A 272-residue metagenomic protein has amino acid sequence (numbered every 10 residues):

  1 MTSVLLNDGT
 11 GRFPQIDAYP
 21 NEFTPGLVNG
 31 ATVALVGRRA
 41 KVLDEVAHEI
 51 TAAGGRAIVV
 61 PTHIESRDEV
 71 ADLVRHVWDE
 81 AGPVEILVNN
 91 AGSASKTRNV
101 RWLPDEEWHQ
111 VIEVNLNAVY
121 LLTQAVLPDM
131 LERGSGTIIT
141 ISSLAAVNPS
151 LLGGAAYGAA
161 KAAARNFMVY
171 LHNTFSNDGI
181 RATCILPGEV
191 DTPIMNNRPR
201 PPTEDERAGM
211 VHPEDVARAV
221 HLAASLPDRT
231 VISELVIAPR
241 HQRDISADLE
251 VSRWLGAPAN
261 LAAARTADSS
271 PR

Functional and structural regions predicted by a protein language model:
A31-E45: Conserved glycine-rich Rossmann-like NAD(P)H-binding loop of the short-chain dehydrogenase/reductase
A40-K41, P61-L73, D105: The beta1-alpha1 cofactor-binding region of Rossmann-like NAD(H)/NADP(H)-dependent oxidoreductases
R98-V100, E107-H109: Substrate-binding pocket helix/loop in short-chain dehydrogenase/reductase
L103, P149-G158, Y170: Active-site loop-to-helix junction immediately N-terminal to the catalytic Tyr of the SDR YXXXK motif in Rossmann-fold
T123, A160: Active-site helix of classical SDR
S143: Residue(s) in the substrate-gating loop at a strand-loop-helix junction that position the organic substrate next
C184, E204-E250: C-terminal helical subdomain
